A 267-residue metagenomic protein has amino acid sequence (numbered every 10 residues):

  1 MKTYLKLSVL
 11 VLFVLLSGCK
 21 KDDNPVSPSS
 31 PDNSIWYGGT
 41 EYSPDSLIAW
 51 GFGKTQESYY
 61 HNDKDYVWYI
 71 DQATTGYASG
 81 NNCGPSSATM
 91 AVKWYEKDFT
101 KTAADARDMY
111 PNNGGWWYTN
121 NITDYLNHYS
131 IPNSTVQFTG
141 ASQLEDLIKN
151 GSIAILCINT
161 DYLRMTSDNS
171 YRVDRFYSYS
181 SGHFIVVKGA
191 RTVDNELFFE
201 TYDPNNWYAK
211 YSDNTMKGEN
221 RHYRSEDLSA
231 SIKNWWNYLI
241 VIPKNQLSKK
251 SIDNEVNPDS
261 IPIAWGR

Functional and structural regions predicted by a protein language model:
K2-L10: Sec-dependent signal peptide recognition, specifically the positively charged N-region followed immediately by
C19-W116, D168, R175, T192-V193 (+1 more regions): Active-site-adjacent structural segments surrounding the nucleophilic cysteine of cysteine proteases and isopeptidases
G84, M90-K97, N121, N133-T135 (+4 more regions): Mature, folded catalytic cores of secreted/periplasmic enzymes
S87, A91-E96, L126-S130, I148 (+4 more regions): Sec/Tat-exported extracytoplasmic proteins
W116-A141, L147-K149: Mid-length scaffold segments of soluble, non-membrane domains
T139-Y202: Active-site-adjacent substructure of cysteine-protease-like catalytic cores
D174, S178-Y179, K188-R267: Noncatalytic regulatory segments and standalone regulatory/sensor domains
